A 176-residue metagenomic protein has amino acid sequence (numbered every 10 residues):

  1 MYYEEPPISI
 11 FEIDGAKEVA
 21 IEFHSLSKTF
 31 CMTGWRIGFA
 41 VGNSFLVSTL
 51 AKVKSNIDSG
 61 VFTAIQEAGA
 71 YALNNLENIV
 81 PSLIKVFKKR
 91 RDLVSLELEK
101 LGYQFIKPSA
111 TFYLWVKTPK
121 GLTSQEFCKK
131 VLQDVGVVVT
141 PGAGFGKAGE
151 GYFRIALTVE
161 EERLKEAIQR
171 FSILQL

Functional and structural regions predicted by a protein language model:
M1-L176: PLP-dependent class I/II
